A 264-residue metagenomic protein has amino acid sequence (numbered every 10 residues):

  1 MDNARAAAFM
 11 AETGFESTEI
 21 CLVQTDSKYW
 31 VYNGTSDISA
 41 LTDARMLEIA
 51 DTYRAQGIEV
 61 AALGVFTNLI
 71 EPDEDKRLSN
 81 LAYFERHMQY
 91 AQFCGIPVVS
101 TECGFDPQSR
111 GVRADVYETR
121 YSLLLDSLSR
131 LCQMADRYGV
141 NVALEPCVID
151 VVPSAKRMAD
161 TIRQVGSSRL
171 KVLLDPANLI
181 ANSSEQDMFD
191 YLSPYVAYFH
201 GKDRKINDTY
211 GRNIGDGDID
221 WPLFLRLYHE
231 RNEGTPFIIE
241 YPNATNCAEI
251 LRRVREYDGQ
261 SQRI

Functional and structural regions predicted by a protein language model:
M1-I96, S129, S167, E256-I264: N-terminal pre-domain/capping segments
M1-S17, L22, E74, G95 (+2 more regions): Histidine-acidic metal/acid-base catalytic patches
L22-V31, F105-Q108, D203-T209: Conserved radical SAM core fold
V23, F66, G104, V148 (+1 more regions): Residue-level "edge-of-site" marker
W30-N33, D73, G111-A114, N207-R212: Short acidic, glycine/proline-rich loop/turn micro-motifs
I38-L41, P72, V116, D150 (+1 more regions): Pocket-edge positions in alpha/beta enzyme catalytic cores
L47, D51-A55, L69-L174, A181: Active-site acidic/histidine proton-transfer and metal-coordination neighborhood in alpha/beta enzyme cores
